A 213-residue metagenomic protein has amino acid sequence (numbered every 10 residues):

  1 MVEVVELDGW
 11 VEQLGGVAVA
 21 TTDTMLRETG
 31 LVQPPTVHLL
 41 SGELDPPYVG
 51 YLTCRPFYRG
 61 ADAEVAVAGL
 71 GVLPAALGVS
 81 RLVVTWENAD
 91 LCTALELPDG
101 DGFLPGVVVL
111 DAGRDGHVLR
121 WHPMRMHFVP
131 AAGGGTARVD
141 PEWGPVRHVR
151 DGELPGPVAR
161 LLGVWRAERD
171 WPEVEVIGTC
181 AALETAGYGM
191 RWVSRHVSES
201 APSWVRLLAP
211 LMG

Functional and structural regions predicted by a protein language model:
V2-V19, D23, V32, T53-G213: Charged, compositionally biased boundary regions
P35-L40, V109: Short beta-strand scaffold segments in enzyme catalytic cores
G42-D45: Extended, compositionally biased accessory segments flanking or bridging domains
P47-L52: Amphipathic coiled-coil signal-relay and dimerization helices
